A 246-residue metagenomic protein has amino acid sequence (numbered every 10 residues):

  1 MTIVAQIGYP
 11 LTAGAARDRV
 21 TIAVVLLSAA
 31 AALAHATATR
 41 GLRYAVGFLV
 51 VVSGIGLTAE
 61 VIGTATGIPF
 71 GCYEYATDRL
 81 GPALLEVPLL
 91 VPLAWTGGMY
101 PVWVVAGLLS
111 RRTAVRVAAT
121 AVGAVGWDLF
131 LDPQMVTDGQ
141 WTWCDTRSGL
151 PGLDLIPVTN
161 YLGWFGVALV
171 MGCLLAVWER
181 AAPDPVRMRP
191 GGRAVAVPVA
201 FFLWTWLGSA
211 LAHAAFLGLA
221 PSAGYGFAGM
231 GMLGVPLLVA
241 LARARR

Functional and structural regions predicted by a protein language model:
M1-R246: Aromatic-rich, lipid-facing transmembrane alpha helices and their immediate juxtamembrane interface loops in integral
